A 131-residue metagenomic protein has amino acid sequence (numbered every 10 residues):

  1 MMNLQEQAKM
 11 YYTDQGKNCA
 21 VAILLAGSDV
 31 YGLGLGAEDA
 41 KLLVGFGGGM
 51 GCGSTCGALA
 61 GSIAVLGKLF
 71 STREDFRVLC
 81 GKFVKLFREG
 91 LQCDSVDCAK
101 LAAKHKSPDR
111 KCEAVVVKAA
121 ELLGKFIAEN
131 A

Functional and structural regions predicted by a protein language model:
M1-Y31: Active-site-proximal helix-loop elements at catalytic-domain edges
E6-Q15, G45-S54, K104-D109: A short glycine/serine-rich beta->alpha loop
C19, E38, L42, S54-A58 (+3 more regions): Residue-level detector of well-ordered alpha-helical segments, enriched for hydrophobic/aromatic packing positions
L24-L43, L91-D97: Acidic-glycine-rich active-site phosphate/pyrophosphate-binding loop
Y31-K41, G67-G81: Phosphate-handling active-site elements
A58-K68: Short, small-residue alpha-helix embedded
R77, G81-A131: C-terminal binding/interaction regions
